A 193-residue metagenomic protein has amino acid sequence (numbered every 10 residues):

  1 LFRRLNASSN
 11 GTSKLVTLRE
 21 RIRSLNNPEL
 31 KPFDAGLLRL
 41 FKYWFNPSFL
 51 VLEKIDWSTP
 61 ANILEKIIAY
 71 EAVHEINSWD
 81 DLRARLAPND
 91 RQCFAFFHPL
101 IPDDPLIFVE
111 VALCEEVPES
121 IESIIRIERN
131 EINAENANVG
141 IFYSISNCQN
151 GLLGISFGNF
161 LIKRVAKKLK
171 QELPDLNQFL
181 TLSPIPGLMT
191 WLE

Functional and structural regions predicted by a protein language model:
L1-E193: Extended, composition-driven regions rather than compact fold-specific motifs
